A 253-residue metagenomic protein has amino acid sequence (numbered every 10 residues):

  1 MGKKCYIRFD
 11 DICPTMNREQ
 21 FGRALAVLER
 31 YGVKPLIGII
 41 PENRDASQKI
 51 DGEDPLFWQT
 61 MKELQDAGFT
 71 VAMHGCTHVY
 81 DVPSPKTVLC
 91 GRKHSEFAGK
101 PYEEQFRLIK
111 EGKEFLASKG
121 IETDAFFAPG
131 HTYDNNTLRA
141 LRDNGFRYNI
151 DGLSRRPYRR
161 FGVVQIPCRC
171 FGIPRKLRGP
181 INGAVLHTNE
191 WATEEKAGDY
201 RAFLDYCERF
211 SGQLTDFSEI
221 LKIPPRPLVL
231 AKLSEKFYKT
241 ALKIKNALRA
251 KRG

Functional and structural regions predicted by a protein language model:
M1-A125, Y133-G179, E194-G253: Catalytic alpha-helical scaffold of carbohydrate-active enzymes acting on polysaccharides/glycoconjugates
Y6-I7, V185-H187: Glycine- and acidic
F126, A184: Divalent metal-coordination and catalytic microenvironments
E190-A192: Extended, histidine- and acidic-residue-enriched regions that form the cofactor-binding/catalytic faces
